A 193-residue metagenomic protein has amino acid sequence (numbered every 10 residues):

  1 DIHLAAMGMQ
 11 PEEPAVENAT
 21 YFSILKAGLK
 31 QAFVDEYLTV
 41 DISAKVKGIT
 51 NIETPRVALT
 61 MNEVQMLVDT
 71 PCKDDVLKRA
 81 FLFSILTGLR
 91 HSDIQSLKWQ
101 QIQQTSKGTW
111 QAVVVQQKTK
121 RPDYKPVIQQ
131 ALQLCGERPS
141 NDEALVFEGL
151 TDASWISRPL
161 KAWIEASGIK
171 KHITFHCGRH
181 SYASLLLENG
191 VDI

Functional and structural regions predicted by a protein language model:
D1-A6, E148-G149, F175: A Lys/Arg-rich helix-loop hairpin that forms a DNA/phosphate-binding surface
I2-G8, N51-V76, L86-H91, L97: Long, amphipathic, Lys/Arg-enriched alpha-helical "connector/arm" segment
L4, P11-K45, R90-S92, A162: N-terminal DNA-binding recognition helix of tyrosine site-specific recombinases/integrases
V16, V34, L82, L86 (+3 more regions): C-terminal catalytic core of tyrosine-transesterase DNA break-rejoin enzymes
L25, A80-F81, S92-L97: Alpha-helix N-cap/helix-start motif at helix boundaries, enriched for small hydrophobics
K45-V57, M61-E63, T87, S96-E137: Conserved tyrosine-mediated DNA breakage-rejoining catalytic core shared by Y-recombinases
L77, T151-S154, K170-G190: Short basic/aromatic active-site micro-motif
I128-K170: Active-site/catalytic core of tyrosine-dependent DNA strand-transfer enzymes
